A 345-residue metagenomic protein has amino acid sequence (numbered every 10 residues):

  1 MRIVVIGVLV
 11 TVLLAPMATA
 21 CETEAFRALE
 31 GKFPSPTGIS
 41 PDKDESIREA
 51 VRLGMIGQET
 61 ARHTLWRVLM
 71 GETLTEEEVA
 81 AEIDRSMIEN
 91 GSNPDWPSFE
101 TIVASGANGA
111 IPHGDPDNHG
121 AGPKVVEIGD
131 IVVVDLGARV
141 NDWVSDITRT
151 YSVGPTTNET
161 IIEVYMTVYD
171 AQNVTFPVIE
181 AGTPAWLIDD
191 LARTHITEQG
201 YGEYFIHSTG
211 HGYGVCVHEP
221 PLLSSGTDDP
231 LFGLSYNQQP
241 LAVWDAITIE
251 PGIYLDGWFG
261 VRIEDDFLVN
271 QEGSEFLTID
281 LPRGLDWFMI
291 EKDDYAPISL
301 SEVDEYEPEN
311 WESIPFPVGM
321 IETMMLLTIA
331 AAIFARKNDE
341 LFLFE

Functional and structural regions predicted by a protein language model:
M1-E24, P308-E345: Secretory targeting signatures
C21-E309: Active-site neighborhoods and metal-handling regions in enzymes and metal-associated proteins
